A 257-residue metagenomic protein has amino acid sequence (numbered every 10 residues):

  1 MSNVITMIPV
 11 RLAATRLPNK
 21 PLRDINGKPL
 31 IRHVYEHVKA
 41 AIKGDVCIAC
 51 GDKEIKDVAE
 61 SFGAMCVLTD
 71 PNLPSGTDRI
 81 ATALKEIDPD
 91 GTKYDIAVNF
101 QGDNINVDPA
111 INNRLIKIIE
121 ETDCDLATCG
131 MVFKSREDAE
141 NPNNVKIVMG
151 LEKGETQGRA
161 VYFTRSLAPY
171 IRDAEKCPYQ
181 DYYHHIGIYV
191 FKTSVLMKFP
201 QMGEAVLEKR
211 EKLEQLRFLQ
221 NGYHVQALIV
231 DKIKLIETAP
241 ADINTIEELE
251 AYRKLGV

Functional and structural regions predicted by a protein language model:
N3-C50: N-terminal glycine-rich phosphate-binding loop and ensuing alpha1 helix
T6, V46-I48, A97, A127 (+2 more regions): Hydrophobic/aromatic residues located in beta-strands of well-ordered beta-sheets within soluble catalytic
L12, D70-G76, K232-K234: Short, acidic/turn-prone active-site loops that include or flank metal/cofactor- and phosphate-binding residues
K43, T92-Y94, T122-D125, Y223: Short, high-confidence coil segments that cap the C-terminus of an alpha-helix and link into the following beta-strand
C50-G51, V107, F191, N244: A conserved hydrophobic position in a structured secondary element of the catalytic/binding core that shapes
E54-F100, N104-R114: Short phosphate-binding loop-to-helix
V107-A205: Conserved core of the sugar-phosphate nucleotidyltransferase
Y179-V257: Conserved alpha/beta core of the MobA/IspD/sugar-nucleotide pyrophosphorylase nucleotidyltransferase superfamily
